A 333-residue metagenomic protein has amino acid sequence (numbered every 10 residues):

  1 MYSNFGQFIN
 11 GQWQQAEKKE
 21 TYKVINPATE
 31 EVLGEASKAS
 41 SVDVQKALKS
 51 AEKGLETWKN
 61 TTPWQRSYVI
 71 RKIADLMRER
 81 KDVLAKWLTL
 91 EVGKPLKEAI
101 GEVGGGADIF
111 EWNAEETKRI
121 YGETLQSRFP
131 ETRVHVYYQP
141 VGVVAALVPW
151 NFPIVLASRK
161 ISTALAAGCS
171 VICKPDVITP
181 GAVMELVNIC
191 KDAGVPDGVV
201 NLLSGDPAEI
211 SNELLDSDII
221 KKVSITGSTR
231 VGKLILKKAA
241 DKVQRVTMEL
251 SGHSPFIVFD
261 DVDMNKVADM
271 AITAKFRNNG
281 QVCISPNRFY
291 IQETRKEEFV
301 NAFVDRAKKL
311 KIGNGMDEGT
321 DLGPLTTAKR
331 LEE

Functional and structural regions predicted by a protein language model:
M1-E35, Y68, K72, G122-A145: Terminal low-complexity tails and localization/encapsulation signals of metabolic enzymes
E30, R66, L88, F110 (+6 more regions): Residue-level signal for inorganic ion chemistry
E31-I120, E131: Glycine-rich loop-to-alpha-helix module at the N-terminal edge of alpha/beta enzyme cores
L48, S67-A74, A85, V103 (+8 more regions): Hydrophobic face of alpha-helices
K53-T57, D75-D82, G93, E115-R119 (+5 more regions): Generic secondary-structure signature for well-ordered alpha-helical cores
W87-P95, L125-E131, S251, D317-G323: Short linear capping/connector segments at secondary-structure termini
G122-K266: Rossmann-like NAD(P) dinucleotide-binding subdomain of oxidoreductase/dehydrogenase enzymes
R230-E333: ALDH superfamily catalytic-core signature
